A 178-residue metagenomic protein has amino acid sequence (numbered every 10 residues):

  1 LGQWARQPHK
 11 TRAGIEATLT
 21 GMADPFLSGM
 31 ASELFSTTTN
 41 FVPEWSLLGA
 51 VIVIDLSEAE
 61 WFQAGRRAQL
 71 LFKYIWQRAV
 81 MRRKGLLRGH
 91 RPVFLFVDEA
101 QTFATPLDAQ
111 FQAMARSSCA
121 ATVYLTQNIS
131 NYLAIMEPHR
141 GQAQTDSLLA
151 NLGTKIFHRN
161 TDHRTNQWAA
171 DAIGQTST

Functional and structural regions predicted by a protein language model:
L1-A120: P-loop NTPase motor domains
E44, Q110, N131-T178: P-loop NTPase motor core of the ASCE superfamily
I52-I54, V123, T154-I156: Hydrophobic/aromatic beta-strand patches that form the interior of the parallel beta-sheet core in alpha/beta enzyme
S57, A100, Q127-I129, N160: Histidine- and/or cysteine-centered catalytic micro-motif in compact active-site loops
A115-P138: Sensor-1/coupling segment of RecA-like P-loop NTPase cores
